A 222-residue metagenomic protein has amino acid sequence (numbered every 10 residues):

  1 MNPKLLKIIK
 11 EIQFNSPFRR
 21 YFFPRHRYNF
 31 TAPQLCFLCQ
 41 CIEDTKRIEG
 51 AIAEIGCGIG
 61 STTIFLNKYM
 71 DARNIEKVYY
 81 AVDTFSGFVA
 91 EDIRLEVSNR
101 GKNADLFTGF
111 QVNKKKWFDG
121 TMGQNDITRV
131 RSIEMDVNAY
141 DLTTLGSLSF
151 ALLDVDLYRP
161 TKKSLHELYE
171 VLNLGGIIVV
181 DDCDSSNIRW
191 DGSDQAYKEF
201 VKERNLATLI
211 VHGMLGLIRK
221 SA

Functional and structural regions predicted by a protein language model:
P3-N29, C39, K46-A222: S-adenosylmethionine/decaboxylated-SAM
P33-F37: N-terminal pre-P-loop "Q-motif" helix
